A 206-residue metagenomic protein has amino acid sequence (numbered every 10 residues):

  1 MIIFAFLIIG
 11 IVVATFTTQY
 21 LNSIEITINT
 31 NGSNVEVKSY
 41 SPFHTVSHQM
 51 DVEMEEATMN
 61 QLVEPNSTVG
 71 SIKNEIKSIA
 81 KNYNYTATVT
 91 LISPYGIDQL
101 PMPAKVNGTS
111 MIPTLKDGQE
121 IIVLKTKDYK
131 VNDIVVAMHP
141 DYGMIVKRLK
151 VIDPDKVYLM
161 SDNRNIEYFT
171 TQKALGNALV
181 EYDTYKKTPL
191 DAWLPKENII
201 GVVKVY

Functional and structural regions predicted by a protein language model:
I2-Y206: Extended hydrophobic leader/signal-anchor segments used for secretion and membrane insertion
